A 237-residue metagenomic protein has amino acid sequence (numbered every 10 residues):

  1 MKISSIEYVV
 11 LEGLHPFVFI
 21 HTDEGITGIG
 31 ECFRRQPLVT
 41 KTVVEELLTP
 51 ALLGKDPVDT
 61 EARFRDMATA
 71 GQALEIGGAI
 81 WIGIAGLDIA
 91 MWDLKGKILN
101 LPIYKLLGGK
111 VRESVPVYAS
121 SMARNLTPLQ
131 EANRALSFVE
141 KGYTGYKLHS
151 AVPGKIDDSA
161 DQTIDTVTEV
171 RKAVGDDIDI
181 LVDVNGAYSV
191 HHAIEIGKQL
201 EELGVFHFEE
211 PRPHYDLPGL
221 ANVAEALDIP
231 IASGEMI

Functional and structural regions predicted by a protein language model:
M1-I29, F33: Structured beta-strand/loop patches that form or line metal/cofactor-binding pockets in enzymes
I3, G25, L48, L87 (+4 more regions): Conserved, mostly hydrophobic/aromatic
H21-I98: Metal- or metallocofactor-binding catalytic centers and their adjacent structured scaffolds across diverse enzyme
G28, I180-V182, I231-A232: Residue-level marker for buried hydrophobic side chains located in beta-strands that build the well-ordered beta-sheet
D88-R124: Glycine-rich, aromatic-flanked loop segments that form ligand/cofactor-binding clefts across common enzyme folds
S114-L227: Metal-dependent enolase-superfamily TIM-barrel catalytic cores that perform enediolate-based chemistry
A226-M236: Ligand/cofactor pocket segment of small-molecule handling proteins
